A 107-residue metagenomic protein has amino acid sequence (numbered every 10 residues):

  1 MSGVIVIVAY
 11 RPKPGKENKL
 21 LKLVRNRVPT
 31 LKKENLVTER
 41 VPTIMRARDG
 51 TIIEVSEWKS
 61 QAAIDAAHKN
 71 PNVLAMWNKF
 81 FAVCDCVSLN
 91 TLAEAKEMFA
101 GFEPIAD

Functional and structural regions predicted by a protein language model:
M1-V4, M45-R48: Short, flexible turn/loop "capping" segments at secondary-structure junctions
G3-R11, I53-V55: Active-site-flanking beta-strand signature of metal-NTP-handling nucleotidyl enzymes and homologous cyclase-like
Y10-K13, A47, L92-E94: Short, flexible beta-strand-to-coil junctions
R11-L23: Short, surface-exposed ligand-recognition loops at beta-strand->loop->(often short) alpha-helix junctions that present
G15, D49, A62, E97: Short alpha-helical
N26-V41, E57-E94: An amphipathic, aromatic/His-enriched active-site/gating alpha helix that lines ligand/cofactor pockets
T38, R48-T51: Short acidic/glycine-enriched loop/turn segments that link adjacent beta-strands
L92-D107: Acidic/histidine-enriched, glycine/proline-rich intrinsically disordered or flexible terminal extensions
